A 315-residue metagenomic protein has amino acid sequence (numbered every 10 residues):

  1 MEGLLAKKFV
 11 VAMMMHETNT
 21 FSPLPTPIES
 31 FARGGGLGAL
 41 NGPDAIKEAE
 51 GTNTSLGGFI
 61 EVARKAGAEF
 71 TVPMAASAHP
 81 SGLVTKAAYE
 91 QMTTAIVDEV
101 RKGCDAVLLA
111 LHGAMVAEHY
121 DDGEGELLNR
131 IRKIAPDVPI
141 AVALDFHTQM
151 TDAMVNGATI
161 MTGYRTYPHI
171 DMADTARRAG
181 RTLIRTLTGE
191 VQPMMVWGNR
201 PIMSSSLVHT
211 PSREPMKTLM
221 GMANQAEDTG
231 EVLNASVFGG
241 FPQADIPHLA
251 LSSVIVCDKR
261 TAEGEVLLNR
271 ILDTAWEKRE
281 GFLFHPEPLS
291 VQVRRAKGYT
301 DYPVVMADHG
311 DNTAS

Functional and structural regions predicted by a protein language model:
E2-A6, R64-A68, V72, D98-V107 (+1 more regions): Glycine-rich phosphate/diphosphate-binding loops that line cofactor/substrate pockets in enzymes
E2-K65: N-terminal amphipathic/basic leader segments beginning at the initiator methionine
L4, V10, M14-E17, F21 (+5 more regions): Active-site histidine-anchored catalytic micro-motif
A39-N41, V72-S81, A110-H112, I271-K278: Gly-rich Lys/Arg/Thr-decorated short loops/hinges at beta-loop-alpha junctions or inter-strand turns that position
I60-V97: Low-complexity, highly charged intrinsically disordered N-terminal segments that act as targeting/localization
R64-A68, R101-K102, K133-P136, G163-T166 (+5 more regions): Generic secondary-structure signature for well-ordered alpha-helical cores
A176, G180-N224: Conserved anion/nucleotide-ligand pocket segment
L207-S315: Hard-cation-handling environments
